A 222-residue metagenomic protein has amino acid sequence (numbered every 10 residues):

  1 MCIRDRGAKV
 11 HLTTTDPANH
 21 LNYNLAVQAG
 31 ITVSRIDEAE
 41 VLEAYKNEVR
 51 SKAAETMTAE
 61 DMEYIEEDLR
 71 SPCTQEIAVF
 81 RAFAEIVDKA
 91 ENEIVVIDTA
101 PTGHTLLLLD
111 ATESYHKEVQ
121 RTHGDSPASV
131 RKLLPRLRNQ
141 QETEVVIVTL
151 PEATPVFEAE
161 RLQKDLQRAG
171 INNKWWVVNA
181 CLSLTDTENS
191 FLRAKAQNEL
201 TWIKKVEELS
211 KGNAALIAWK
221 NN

Functional and structural regions predicted by a protein language model:
M1-D5: Conserved small/polar residues in nucleotide/adenosyl-binding loops
G7-V96, T102-K132: Nucleotide-state-sensitive switch-loop elements of NTP-binding domains
H11, T32, V96, E144-V146 (+2 more regions): A structural signal for isolated positions on well-ordered beta-strands in alpha/beta enzyme cores
T13-T15, A100, V148-T149, N179: Generic beta-strand/beta-sheet core signal
H116-V130, Q140-E158: Conserved Switch II/interswitch segment of TRAFAC-class P-loop GTPases
L133-L137: A structured binding-face within diverse protein domains that lines the active/interaction site
R138-E142, L150-N222: C-terminal lobe/tail of nucleotide-utilizing enzymes
